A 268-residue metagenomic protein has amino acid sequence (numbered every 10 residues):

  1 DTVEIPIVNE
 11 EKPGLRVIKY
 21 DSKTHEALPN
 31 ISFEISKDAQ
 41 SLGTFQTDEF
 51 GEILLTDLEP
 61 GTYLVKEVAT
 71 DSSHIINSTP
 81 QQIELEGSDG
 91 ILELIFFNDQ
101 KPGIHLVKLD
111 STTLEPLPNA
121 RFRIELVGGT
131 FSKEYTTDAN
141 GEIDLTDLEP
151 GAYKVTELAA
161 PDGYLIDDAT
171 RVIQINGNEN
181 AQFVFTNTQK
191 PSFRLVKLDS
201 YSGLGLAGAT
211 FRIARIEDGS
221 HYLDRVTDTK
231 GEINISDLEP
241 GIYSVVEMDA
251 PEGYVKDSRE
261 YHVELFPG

Functional and structural regions predicted by a protein language model:
D1-G268: Solvent-exposed loop/turn and edge beta-strand elements of beta-rich ligand-binding domains
